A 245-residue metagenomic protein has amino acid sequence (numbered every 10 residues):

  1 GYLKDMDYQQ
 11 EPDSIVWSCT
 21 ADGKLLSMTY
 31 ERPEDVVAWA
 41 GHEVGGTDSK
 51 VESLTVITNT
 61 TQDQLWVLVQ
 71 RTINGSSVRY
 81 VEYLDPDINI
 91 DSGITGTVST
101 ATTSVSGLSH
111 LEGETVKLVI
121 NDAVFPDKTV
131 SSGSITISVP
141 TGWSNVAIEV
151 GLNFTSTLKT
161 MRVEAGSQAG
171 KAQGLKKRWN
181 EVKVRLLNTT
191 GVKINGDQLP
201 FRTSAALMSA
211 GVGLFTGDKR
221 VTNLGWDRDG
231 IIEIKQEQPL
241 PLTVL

Functional and structural regions predicted by a protein language model:
G1-L245: Beta-sheet repeat architectures centered on beta-propellers
